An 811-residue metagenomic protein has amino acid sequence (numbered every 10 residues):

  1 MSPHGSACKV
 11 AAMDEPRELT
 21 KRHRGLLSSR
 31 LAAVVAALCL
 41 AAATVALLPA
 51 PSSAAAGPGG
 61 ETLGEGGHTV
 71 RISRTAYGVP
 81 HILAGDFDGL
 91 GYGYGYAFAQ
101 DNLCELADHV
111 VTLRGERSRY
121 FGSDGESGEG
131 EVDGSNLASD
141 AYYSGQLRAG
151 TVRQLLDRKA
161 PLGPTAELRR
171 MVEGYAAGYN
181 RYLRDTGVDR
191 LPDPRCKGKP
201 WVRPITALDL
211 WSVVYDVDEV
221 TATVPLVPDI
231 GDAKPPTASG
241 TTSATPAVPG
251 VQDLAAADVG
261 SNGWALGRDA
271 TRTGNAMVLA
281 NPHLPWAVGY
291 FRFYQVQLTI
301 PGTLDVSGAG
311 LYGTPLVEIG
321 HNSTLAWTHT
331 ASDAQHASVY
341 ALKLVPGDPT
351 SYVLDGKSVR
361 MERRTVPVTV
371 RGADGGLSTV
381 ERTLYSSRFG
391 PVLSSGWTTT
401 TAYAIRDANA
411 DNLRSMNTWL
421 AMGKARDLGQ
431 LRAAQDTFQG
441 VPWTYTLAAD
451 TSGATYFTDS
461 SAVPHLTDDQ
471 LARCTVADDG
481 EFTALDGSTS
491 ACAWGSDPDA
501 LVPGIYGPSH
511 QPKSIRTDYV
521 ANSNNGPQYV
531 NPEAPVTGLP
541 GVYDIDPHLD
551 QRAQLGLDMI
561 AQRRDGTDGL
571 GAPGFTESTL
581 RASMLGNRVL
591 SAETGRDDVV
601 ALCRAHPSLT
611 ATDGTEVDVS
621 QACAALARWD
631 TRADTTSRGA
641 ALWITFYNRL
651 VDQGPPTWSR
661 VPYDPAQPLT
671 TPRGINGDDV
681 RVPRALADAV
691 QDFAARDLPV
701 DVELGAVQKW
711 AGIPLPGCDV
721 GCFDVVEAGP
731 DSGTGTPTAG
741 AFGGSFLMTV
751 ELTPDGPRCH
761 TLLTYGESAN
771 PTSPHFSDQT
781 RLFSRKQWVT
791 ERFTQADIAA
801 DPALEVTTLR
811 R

Functional and structural regions predicted by a protein language model:
S2-A12: Short, Lys/Arg-enriched N-terminal segments with co-localized hydrophobic residues within the first ~10-30 amino acids
D14-L38, L48: N-terminal export and membrane-targeting signals
A42-E61, G574: C-terminal region of N-terminal signal peptides and the immediate post-cleavage residues of exported proteins
G57-M277, P282-P285, G289, V296-T303 (+3 more regions): Substrate-recognition/specificity elements adjacent to catalytic centers across diverse enzyme folds
L210, D232-P236, T241, H465-A472 (+1 more regions): A terminal-accessory region detector
I300-Y312, L316, G320-S323, H329-A484: Glycine- and hydrophobic-rich flexible loops that cap the catalytic core of alpha/beta enzyme folds
A337, F438-R563, L650: Hydrophobic alpha-helical segments
N531-T612, V707-R811: Terminal end segments
